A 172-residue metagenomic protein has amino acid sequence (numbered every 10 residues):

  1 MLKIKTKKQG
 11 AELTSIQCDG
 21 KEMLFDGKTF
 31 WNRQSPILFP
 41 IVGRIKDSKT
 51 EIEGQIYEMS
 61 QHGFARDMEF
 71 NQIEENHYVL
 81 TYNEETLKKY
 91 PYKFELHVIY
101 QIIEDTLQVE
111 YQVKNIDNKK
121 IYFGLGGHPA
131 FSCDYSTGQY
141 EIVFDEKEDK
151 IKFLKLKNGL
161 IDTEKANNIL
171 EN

Functional and structural regions predicted by a protein language model:
M1-I52, I56: Beta-strand-rich N-terminal accessory domains
L2, C18, Y57, G63 (+2 more regions): Acidic/His-leaning functional-site neighborhoods
I4-T6, Y100, L107-I116: Short, well-ordered beta-strand segments enriched in hydrophobic/aromatic residues
G10, R44, F64-R66, Y92-F94 (+1 more regions): Residues that act as N-cap/strand-start positions at coil-to-secondary-structure junctions
L13, N76-Y78, L107-V109: Hydrophobic residues embedded in beta-strands of well-ordered beta-sheets
S15-Q17, K119-L125: Short, hydrophobic/aromatic beta-strand segments
Q55-E104: Extended, loop-rich substrate-binding clefts of extracytoplasmic carbohydrate-active enzymes
K120-Y122, A130-N172: Active-site/ligand-binding surface loops and adjacent short beta/alpha elements that line catalytic pockets across
